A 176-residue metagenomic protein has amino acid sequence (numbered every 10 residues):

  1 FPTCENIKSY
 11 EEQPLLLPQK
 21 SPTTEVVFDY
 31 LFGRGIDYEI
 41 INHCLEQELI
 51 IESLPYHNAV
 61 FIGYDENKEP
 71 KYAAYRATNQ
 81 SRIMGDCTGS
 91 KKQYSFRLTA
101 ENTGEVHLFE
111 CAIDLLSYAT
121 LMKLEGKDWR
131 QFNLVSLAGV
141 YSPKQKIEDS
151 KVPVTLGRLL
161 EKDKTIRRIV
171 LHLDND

Functional and structural regions predicted by a protein language model:
F1-K92, R97: Basic, glycine-enriched DNA-binding surface that flanks or lies within the catalytic cores of DNA
L16-K20, H107, N175: Generic alpha-helical structural element
L31, K164-T165: Residue-level recognition of short, well-ordered coil/turn positions that link secondary-structure elements
C44, L137, H172-D174: Conserved beta-strand termini and adjacent loop/short-helix elements that scaffold enzyme active sites in alpha/beta
L54-K162: Phosphate-handling DNA/RNA-contact segment within nucleic-acid enzymes
L108, R167-D176: Acidic beta-strand-to-loop metal/phosphate-binding motif
